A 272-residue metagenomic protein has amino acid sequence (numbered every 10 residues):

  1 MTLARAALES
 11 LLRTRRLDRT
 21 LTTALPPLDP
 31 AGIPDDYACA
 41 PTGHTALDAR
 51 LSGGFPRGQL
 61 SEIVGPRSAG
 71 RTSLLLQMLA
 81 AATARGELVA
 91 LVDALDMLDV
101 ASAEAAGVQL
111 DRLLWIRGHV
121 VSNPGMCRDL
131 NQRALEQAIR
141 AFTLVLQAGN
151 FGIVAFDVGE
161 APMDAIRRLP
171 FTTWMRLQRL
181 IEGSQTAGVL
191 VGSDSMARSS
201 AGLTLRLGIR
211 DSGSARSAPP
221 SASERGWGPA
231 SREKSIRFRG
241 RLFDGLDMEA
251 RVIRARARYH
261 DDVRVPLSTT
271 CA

Functional and structural regions predicted by a protein language model:
M1-L21, S212-A272: C-terminal regions of RecA-like/P-loop NTPase motor modules
M1-L91, P124-C127, C271-A272: Detector for small/aliphatic-rich hydrophobic stretches
C39, G43-A46, P56-Q59, R71-L75 (+4 more regions): Helical mechanochemical/support elements of P-loop NTPase systems and associated helical scaffolds
P66, Q77, R85-D164: Conserved inter-motif catalytic segment of the P-loop NTP-binding fold
A84, T143, Q147, T173-M196: Substrate-engagement module of ASCE P-loop NTPases
G86-E87, Q109-R112, F151, S184-A187 (+2 more regions): Short glycine-/polar-rich loops that comprise or flank the Walker A/P-loop and associated switch/sensor motifs
V100-A103, V191-G208: Glycine-rich, charge-decorated loop segments at or immediately adjacent to ligand/cofactor-binding or catalytic sites
A161-I166, A197-S199: Short, solvent-exposed loop/turn segments at secondary-structure junctions
